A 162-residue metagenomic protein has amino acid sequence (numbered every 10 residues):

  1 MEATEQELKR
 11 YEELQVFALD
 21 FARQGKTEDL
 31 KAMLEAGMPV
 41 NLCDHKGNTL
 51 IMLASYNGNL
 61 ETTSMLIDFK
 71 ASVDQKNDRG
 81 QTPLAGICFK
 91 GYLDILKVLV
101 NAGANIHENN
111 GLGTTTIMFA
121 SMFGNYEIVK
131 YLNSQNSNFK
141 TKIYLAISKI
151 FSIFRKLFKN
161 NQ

Functional and structural regions predicted by a protein language model:
M1-D20, A102, S121-Q162: Ankyrin-repeat-protein effector appendages
E2-L50: N-terminal segments that cap or nucleate solenoid repeat domains
E13, H45-K46, D78-R79, G111-L112: Ankyrin repeat start-site detector
D20-G25, L53-N59, G86-Y92, F119-N125: Ankyrin repeat A-helix N-terminal signature
K26-L34, N59-I67, Y92-V100, N125-N133: Ankyrin repeat structural motif
